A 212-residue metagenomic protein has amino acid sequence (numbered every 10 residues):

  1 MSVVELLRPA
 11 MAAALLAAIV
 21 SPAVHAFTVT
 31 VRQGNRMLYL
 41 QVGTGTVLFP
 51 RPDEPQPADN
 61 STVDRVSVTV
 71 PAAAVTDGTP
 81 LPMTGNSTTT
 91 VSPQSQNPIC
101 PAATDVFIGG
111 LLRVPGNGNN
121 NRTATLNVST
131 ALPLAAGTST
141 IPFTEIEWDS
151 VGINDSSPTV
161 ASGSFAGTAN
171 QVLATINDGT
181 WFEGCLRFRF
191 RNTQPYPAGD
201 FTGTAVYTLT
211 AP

Functional and structural regions predicted by a protein language model:
M1-M11: Bacterial N-terminal signal peptides that target proteins for export
L7, T79, F107, E147-V151 (+2 more regions): Intrinsically disordered, low-complexity regions of eukaryotic proteins
A10-I19: Bacterial N-terminal signal peptides
V24-F143, F165-P212: N-terminal small/polar-rich segments of proteins
G137-G163: A surface/secretory-pathway sequence property marking extracellular, secreted, or lumenal proteins enriched
